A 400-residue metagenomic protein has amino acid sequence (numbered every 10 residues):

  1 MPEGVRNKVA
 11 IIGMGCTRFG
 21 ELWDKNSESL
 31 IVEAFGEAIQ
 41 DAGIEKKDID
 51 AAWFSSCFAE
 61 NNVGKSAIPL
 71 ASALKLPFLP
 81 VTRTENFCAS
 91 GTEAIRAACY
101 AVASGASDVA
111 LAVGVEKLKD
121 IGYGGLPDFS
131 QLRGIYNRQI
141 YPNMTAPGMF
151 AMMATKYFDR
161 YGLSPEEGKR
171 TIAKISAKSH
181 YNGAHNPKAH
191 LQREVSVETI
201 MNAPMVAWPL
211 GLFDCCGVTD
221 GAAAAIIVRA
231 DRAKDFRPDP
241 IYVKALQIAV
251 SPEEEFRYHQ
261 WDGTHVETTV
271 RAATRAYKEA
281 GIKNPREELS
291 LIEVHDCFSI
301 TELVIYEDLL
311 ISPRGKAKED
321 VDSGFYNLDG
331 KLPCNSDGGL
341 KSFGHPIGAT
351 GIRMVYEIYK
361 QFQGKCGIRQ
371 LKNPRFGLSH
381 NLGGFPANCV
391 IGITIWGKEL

Functional and structural regions predicted by a protein language model:
M1-A89, M153, Y157-T171, H190-S196 (+4 more regions): Conserved active-site "lid/cap" helical segment
M1-E28, Y136, I140, R160 (+7 more regions): Condensing-enzyme catalytic core mediating Claisen C-C bond formation in acyl metabolism
E3-N7, S56-V113, K117-M149, L191-G217 (+3 more regions): Conserved catalytic cysteine-centered active-site region of acyl-thioester-dependent Claisen-condensing enzymes
F35, I39-A42, L74, F78 (+10 more regions): Structural signal for hydrophobic packing residues in well-ordered secondary-structure cores of soluble enzyme domains
K46-S56, P80-N86, A110-V115, K169-A177 (+5 more regions): Beta-strand segments within the central parallel beta-sheet cores of soluble alpha/beta enzyme folds
E60-P69, E255-Q260, H295-E319, P346-G348 (+1 more regions): Short glycine/threonine-rich loop-to-helix capping motif typified by GTGT followed within a few residues by an Asp-Pro
N86-E116, P147-H185, A225-D231, F343-C366: Active-site-proximal alpha-helical scaffold in enzymes
A110, G114-G122, L126, S176-H190 (+4 more regions): Acyl-CoA/ACP chain-elongation machinery
